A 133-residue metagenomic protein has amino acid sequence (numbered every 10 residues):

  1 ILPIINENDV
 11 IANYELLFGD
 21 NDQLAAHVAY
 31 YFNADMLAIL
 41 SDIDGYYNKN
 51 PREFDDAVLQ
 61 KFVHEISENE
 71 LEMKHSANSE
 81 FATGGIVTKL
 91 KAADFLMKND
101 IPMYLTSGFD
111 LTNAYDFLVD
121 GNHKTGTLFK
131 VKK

Functional and structural regions predicted by a protein language model:
I1-K133: C-terminal catalytic "cap/lid" subdomain
